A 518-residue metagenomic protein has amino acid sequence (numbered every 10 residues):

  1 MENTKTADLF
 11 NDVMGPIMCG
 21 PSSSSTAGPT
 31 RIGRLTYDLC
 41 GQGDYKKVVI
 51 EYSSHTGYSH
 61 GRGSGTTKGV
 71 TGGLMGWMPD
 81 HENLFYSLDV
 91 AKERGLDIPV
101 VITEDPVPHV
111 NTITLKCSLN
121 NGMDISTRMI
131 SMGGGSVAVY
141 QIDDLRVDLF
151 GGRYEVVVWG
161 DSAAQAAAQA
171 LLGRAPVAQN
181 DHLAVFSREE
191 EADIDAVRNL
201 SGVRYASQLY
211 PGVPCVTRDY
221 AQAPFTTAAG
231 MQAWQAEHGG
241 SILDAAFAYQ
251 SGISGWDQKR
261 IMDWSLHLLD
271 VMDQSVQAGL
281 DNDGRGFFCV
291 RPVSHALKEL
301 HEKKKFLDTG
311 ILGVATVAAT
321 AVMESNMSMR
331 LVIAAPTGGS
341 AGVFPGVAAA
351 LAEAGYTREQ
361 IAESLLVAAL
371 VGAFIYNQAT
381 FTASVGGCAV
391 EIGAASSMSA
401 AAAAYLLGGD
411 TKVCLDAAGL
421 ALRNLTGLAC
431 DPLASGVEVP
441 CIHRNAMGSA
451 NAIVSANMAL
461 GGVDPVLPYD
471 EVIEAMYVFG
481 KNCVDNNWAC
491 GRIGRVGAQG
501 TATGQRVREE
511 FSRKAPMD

Functional and structural regions predicted by a protein language model:
M1-F10, Q42-K47, T309-N326, Q360-A379 (+1 more regions): Acidic-glycine-rich active-site phosphate/pyrophosphate-binding loop
M14-L35, M329-V347, C388-A395: Conserved phosphate/anionic-ligand binding catalytic regions in large, soluble enzymes, centered on
T26-G41, A163, P345-Y356, A400-G408: Alpha-helical support elements that line or immediately flank enzyme active sites and cofactor-binding pockets
Y37-V49, W77-E82, L351-L365, L406-A417: Phosphate-handling active-site elements
G69-F85: A glycine-rich helix N-cap at a beta->alpha junction
Y86-V100, V107, A403-D518: Functionally critical mobile loop/hinge segments
D97-I102, T114, D124-S126, N180-D181 (+2 more regions): Extended amphipathic alpha-helical scaffolds
S126, D144-D161, H182-A184: Short glycine-/aliphatic-rich beta-strand segments at the starts of folded cytosolic domains
